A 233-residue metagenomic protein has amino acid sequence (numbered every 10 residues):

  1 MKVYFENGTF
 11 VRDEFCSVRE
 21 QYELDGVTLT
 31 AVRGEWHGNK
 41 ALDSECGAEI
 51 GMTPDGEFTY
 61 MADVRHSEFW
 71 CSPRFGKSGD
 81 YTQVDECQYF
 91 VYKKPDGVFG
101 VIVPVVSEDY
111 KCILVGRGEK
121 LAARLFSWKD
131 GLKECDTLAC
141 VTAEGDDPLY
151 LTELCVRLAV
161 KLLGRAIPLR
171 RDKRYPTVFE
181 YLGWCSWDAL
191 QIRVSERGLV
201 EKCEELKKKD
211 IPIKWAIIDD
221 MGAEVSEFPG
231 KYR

Functional and structural regions predicted by a protein language model:
M1-K161: N-terminal accessory beta-strand-rich subdomains and adjacent acidic, glycine-rich linkers that precede catalytic cores
F58, S78-D80, A139, R170-D172 (+3 more regions): Short, flexible coil/linker segments at or flanking structured domains
A123, R170, G230-Y232: Short, intrinsically disordered low-complexity segments
S127, A166, K209-I211: Glycine-rich loops and low-complexity Gly/Arg-rich segments that provide flexible linkers or classic glycine-based
G131, C135, V160, G164 (+2 more regions): Alpha-helical context
K161-D172, K202: Alpha-helical scaffolding within the catalytic cores of extracellular/periplasmic polymer-degrading hydrolases
T177-R233: Aromatic-lined carbohydrate-binding/catalytic grooves of carbohydrate-active enzymes
